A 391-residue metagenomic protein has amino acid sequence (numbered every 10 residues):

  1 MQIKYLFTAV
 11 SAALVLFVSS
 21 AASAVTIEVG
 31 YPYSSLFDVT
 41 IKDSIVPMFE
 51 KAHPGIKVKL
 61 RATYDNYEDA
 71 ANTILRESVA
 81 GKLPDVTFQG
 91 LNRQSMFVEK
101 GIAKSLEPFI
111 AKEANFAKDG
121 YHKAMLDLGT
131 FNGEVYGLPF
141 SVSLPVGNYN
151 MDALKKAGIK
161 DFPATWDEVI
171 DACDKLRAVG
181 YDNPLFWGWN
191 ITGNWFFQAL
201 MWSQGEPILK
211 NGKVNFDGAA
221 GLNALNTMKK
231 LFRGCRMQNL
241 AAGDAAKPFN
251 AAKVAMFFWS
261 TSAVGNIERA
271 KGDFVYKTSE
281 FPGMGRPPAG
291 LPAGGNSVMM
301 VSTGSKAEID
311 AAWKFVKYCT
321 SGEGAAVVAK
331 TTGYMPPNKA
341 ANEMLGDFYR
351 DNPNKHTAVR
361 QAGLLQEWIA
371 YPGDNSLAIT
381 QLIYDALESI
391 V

Functional and structural regions predicted by a protein language model:
V25, P47, K51-A52, K57 (+8 more regions): Extracytoplasmic/periplasmic substrate-recognition and gating elements
I27-S44, T63-Y67, S143, I369-S376: Extracytoplasmic "Venus flytrap"
E28, M48-Y121, T130, K155-A157 (+5 more regions): Extracytoplasmic "Venus flytrap"/periplasmic binding protein-like
R76-E77, K82-D85, A114-A153, N183 (+3 more regions): A structural signal for short loop-to-beta-strand junctions that line the ligand-binding cleft of periplasmic/secreted
L91-L144, I170, F196, D273-S279 (+1 more regions): Hinge/lid segment of periplasmic solute-binding proteins
Q94-I102, E107, K123-F162, W189-N211 (+2 more regions): Periplasmic solute-binding protein
A124, S279, K330-D385: Long, aromatic- and glycine/proline-rich binding clefts that accommodate carbohydrate-like moieties
A172-V179, N211-N239: Glycine-centered hinge/linker elements that transmit conformational signals in sensory and ligand-binding systems
